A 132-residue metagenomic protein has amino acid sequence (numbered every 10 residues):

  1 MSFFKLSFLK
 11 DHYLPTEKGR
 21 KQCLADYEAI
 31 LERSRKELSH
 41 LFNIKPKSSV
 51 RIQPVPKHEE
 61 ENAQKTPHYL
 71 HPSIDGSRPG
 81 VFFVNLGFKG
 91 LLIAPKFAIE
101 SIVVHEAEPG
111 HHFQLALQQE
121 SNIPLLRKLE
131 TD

Functional and structural regions predicted by a protein language model:
M1-D132: N-terminal maturation segment of proteins
